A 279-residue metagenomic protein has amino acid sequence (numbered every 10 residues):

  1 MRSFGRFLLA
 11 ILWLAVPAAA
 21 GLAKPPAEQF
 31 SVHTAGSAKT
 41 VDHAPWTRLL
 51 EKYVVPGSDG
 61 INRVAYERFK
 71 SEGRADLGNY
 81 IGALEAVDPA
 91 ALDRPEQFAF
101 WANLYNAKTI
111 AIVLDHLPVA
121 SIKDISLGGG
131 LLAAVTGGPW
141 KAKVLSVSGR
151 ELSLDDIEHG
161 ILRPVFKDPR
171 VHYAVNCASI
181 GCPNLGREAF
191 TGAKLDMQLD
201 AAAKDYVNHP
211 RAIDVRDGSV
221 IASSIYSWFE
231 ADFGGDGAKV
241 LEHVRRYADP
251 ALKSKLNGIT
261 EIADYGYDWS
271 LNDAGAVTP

Functional and structural regions predicted by a protein language model:
M1-R6: Positively charged n-region of N-terminal signal peptides that target proteins for export
F7-P17: Bacterial N-terminal signal peptides
G21-A102, N106-P279: Interaction/scaffold regions that mediate signaling and macromolecular assembly across diverse proteins
